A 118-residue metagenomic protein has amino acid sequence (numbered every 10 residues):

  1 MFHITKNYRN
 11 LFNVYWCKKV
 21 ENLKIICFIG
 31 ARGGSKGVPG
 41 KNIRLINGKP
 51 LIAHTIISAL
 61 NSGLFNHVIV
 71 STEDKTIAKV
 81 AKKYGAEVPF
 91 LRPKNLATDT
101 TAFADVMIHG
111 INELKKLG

Functional and structural regions predicted by a protein language model:
V20-P39: N-terminal nucleotide-binding beta1-loop-alpha1 segment
R44-L45, I69-V70: Conserved SAM-binding loop
L51-H67: A short, N-terminal amphipathic alpha-helix
K75-G118: Short phosphate-binding loop-to-helix
